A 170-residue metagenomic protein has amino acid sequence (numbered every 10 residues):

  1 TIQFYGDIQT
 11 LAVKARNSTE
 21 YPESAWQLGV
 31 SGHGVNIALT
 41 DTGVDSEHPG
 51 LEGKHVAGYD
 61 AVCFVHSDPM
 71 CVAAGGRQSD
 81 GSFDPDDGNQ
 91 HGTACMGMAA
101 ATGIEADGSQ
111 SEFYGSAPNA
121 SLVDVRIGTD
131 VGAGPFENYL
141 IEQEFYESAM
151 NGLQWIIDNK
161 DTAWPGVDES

Functional and structural regions predicted by a protein language model:
T1-Q27, H33: Autoinhibitory propeptides
Q3-Q9, I37, L153-I157, D161-S170: Catalytic-core segments of hydrolase enzymes
E20-E23, S148-W155: Well-ordered alpha-helical segments embedded in enzymatic catalytic cores
A25-Y59, C63-E147, T162-S170: Subtilisin-like serine protease catalytic core
